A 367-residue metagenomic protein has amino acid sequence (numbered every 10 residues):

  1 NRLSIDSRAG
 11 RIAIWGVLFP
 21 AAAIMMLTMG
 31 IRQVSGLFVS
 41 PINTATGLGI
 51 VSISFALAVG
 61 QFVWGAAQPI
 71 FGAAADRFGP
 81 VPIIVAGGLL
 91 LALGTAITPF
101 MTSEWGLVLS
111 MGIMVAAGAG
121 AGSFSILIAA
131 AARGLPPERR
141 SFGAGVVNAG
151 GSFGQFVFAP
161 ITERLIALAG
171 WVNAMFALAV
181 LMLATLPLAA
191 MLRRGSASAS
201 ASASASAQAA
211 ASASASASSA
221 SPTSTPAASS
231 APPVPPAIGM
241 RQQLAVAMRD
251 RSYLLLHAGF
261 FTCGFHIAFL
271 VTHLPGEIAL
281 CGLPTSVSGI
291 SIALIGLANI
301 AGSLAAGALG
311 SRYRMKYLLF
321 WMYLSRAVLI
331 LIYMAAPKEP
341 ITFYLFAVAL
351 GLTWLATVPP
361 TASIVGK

Functional and structural regions predicted by a protein language model:
M26, G94, G106-G122, F261 (+1 more regions): Hydrophobic core of transmembrane alpha-helices in multi-pass small-molecule transporters, especially MFS/SLC-type
Q33, Q61-P69, F156, G296-L304: Residue-level signature of mid-helix packing/kink "hotspots" within the transmembrane helices of 12-pass Major
S35-V39, D250-A306: Extracytoplasmic gate region of multi-pass secondary transporters
I42, A121-L135, A356-K367: Intracellular juxtamembrane helix-capping segments at the cytosolic ends of symmetry-related transmembrane helices
A67-G79, G302-M315: Helix-to-loop junctions at the C-terminal end of transmembrane segments in multipass secondary transporters
L89-T102, S325-K338: C-terminal ends and interior cores of transmembrane alpha-helices in multi-pass membrane transporters/permeases
V147-A197: Helix-loop-helix hairpin linking two adjacent transmembrane segments in secondary transporters
A179-A207, A213-A231: C-terminal membrane-cytosol helix-exit motif in multi-pass small-molecule transporters
